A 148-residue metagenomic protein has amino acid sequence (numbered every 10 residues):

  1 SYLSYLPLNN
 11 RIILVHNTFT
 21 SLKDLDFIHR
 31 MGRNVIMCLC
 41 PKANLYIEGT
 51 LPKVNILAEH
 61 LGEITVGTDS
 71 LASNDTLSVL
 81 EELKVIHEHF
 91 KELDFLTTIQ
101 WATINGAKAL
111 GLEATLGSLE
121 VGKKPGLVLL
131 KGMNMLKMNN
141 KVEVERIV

Functional and structural regions predicted by a protein language model:
S1-I56, H60-G67, F90-K91: Active-site core of metal-dependent hydrolases
Y5-L8, T50-K131: His/Asp/Glu-enriched, well-ordered alpha-helical/loop segment that forms or immediately abuts the divalent-metal
L14, R146-I147: Generic preference for hydrophobic
D26-F27, L51, S78-V79, N140-V142: Short amphipathic alpha-helical segments
P41, K131-M133: Nucleotide-sugar donor-binding loop of glycosyltransferases
N134-N140: Short, Lys/Arg- and Gly-enriched loop/turn segments at beta-strand edges
